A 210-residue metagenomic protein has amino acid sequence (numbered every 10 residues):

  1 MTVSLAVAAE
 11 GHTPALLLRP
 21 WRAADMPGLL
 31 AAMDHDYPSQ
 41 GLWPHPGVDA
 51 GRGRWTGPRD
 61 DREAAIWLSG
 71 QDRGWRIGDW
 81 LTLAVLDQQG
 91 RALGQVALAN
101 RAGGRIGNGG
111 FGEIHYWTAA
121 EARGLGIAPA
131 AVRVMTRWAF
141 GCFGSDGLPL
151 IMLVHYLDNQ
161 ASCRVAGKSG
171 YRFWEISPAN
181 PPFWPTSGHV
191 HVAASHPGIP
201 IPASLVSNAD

Functional and structural regions predicted by a protein language model:
M1-L42, T82-D210: Acyl-donor (CoA/ACP) binding surface of acyl/acetyltransferases
L30, A65, S69-D72, A119: Solvent-exposed, non-membrane alpha-helical residues enriched in polar/charged side chains
P38-G70: Conserved GNAT-fold acetyl-CoA-binding loop/helix
R73-G78: Short loop/turn motifs at secondary-structure junctions and domain boundaries
